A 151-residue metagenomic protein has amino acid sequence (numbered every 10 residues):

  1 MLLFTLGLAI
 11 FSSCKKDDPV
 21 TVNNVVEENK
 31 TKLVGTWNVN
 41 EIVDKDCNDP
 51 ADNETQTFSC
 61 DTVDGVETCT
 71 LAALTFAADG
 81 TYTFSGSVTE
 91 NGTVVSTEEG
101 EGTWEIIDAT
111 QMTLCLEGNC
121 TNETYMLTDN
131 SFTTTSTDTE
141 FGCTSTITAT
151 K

Functional and structural regions predicted by a protein language model:
M1-G7: Sec-dependent N-terminal signal peptides
I10-S13: C-terminal motif of bacterial Sec signal peptides marking the signal peptidase cleavage site
K15-K151: Lipid interaction determinants
